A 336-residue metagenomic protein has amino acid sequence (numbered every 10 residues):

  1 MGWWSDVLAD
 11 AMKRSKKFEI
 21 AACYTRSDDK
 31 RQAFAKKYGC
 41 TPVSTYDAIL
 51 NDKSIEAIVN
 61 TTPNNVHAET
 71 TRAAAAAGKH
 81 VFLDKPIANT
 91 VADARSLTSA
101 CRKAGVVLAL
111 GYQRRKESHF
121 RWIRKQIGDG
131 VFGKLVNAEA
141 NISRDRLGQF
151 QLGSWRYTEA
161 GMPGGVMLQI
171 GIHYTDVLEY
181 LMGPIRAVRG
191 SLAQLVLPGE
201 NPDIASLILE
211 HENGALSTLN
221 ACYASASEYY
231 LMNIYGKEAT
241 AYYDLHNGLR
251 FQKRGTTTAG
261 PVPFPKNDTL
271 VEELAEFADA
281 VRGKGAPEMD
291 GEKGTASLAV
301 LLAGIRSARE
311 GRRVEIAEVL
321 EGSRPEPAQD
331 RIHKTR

Functional and structural regions predicted by a protein language model:
M1-Y38: N-terminal Rossmann-like dinucleotide-binding module
E19, A259-V262, A280-S297: Glycine- and charged-residue-rich phosphate/anionic-cofactor binding loop of Rossmann-like
C40-A100: Beta-loop-alpha module in the N-terminal Rossmann-like domain of NAD(P)-dependent dehydrogenases, especially those
S44, N60, L83, L108-L110 (+2 more regions): Hydrophobic residues in well-ordered beta-strands that form the structural core
S99-V107, R121-V136, E212, G236: Basic phosphate/pyrophosphate-binding loop/patch that engages nucleotide-derived ligands
V106, G133-N137, S307-R336: C-terminal capping/lid region of NAD(P)-dependent oxidoreductase domains
R114-P198, G311: Predominantly a Rossmann-like dinucleotide-binding segment in NAD(P)-dependent oxidoreductases
Q169, T175-G248, V271-G285, L302-G304 (+1 more regions): Contiguous beta-strand/loop segments that form the cofactor/metal-binding neighborhood of enzyme cores
